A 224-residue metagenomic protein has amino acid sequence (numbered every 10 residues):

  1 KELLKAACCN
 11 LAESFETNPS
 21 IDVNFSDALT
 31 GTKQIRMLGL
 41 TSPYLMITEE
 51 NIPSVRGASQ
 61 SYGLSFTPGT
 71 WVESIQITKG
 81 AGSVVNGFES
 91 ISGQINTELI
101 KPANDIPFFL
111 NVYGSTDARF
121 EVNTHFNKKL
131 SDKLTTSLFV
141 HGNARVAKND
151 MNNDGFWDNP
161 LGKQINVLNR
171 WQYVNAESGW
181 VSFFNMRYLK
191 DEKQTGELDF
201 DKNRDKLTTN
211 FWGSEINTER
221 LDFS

Functional and structural regions predicted by a protein language model:
K1-A6, Q34, L45, I75: N-terminal periplasmic "start-of-domain" segments of outer-membrane beta-barrel proteins
A6, N10, T32, Y62 (+6 more regions): Transmembrane beta-barrel architecture of outer-membrane proteins
A12-R56: Extracytoplasmic beta-strand/coil segments of soluble accessory domains associated with Gram-negative outer-membrane
N24, G82-N86, N111-G114, F156-D158 (+1 more regions): Outer-membrane beta-barrel domain signature
Q34, I52-K79, V167: Short acidic/polar hinge/loop motifs at secondary-structure boundaries that mediate gating or recognition
F66-P107: A beta-strand signature from Gram-negative outer-membrane beta-barrel systems, especially the internal plug domain
I106-G114, V122-K128, L134-G142, I165-N175 (+2 more regions): Membrane-embedded beta-strands that build the outer-membrane beta-barrel scaffold
R145-N166, V174-S224: Flexible loop and strand-edge segments within Gram-negative outer membrane beta-barrel domains
